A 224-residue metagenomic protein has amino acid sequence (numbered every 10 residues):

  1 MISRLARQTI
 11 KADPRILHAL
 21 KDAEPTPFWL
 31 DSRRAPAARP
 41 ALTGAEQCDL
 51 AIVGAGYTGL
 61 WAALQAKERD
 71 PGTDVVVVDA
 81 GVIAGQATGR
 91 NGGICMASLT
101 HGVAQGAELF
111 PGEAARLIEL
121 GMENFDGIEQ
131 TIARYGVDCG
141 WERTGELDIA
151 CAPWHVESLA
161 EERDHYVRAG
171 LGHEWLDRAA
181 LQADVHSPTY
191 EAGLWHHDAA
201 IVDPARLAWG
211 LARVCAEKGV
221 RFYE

Functional and structural regions predicted by a protein language model:
M1-L50, E68-D74: Extreme N-terminal leader/targeting segments of oxidoreductases
G54-T58, A80: Glycine-rich Rossmann-fold phosphate-binding loop(s) that bind the pyrophosphate of adenine dinucleotide cofactors
A63, K67, V214-A216: Gly/Ala-rich phosphate-binding loop of Rossmann-like dinucleotide-binding domains, activating on the conserved
K67-R90: Glycine-rich FAD pyrophosphate-binding loop
Q86, R90-L120: Glycine-rich active-site loop/strand segments that organize a redox cofactor
L109-V214: Rossmann-like flavin
W141, C215-E224: A conserved beta-strand/loop element that lines the FAD pocket in flavoprotein oxidoreductases
